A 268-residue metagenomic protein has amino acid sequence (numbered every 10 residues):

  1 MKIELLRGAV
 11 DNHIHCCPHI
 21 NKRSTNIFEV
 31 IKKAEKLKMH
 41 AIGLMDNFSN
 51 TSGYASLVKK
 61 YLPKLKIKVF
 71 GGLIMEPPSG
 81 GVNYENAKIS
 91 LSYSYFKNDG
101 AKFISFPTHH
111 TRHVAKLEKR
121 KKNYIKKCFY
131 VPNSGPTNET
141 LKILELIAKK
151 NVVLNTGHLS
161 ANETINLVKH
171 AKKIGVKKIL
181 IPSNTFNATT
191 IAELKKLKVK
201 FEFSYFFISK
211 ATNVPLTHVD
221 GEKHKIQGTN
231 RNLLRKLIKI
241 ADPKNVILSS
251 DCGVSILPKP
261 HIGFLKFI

Functional and structural regions predicted by a protein language model:
M1-K68: An N-terminally biased module of ancient metal coordination in phosphate/nucleic-acid-related enzymes
R7-D11, A41, K68-F70, A101-S105 (+4 more regions): Structural preference for beta-strand elements that scaffold enzyme active sites
I14, N47-F48, I74, T108-H110 (+4 more regions): Active-site metal-binding loops of divalent metal-dependent hydrolases
I20-S24, Y54-A55, N83, T164-H170 (+3 more regions): Histidine/acidic-residue-rich catalytic or RNA/ligand-binding cores of hydrolases and nuclease-related proteins
Y54-L73, T140-K150, K236-A241: Alpha-helix-loop-beta-strand connector modules within alpha/beta enzyme cores
K66-I67, E76-P182, E193: Extended substrate/RNA-proximal surfaces in nucleic-acid metabolism proteins
H113, L180, T185-K198, E202-S204 (+1 more regions): Catalytic core of soluble alpha/beta enzymes
S204, K244-K259: Short acidic/histidine-rich active-site segments
